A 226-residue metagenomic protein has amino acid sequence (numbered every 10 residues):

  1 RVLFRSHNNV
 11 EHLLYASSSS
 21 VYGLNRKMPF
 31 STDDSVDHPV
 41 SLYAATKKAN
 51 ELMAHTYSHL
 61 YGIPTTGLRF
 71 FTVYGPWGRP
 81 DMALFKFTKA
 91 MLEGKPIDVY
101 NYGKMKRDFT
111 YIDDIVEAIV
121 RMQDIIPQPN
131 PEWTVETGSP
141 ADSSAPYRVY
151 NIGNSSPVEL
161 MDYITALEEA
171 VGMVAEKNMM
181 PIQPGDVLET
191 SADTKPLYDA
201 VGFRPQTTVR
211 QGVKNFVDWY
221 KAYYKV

Functional and structural regions predicted by a protein language model:
R1, A54, K86-F87, I164: Aromatic/hydrophobic pocket-lining residues that form π-stacking "cages" and hydrophobic walls in ligand
R1-V73, M122-Q123, F203, T207 (+3 more regions): N-terminal Rossmann-like NAD(P)+-binding domain of SDR-like oxidoreductases, especially those catalyzing
S18-V21, T72-G78, K104, P157: Active-site proximal helix/loop that lines the substrate pocket of Rossmann-like NAD(P)-dependent oxidoreductase domains
R26-M28, G78-D81, I112, Y163-I164: Short aromatic-enriched loop/helix-cap "lid" or pocket-rim segments at secondary-structure transitions that line
V40-E51, G78-F85, D108-F109, P157: Short-chain dehydrogenase/reductase
M91-V226: C-terminal substrate-binding subdomain of Rossmann-fold SDR/epimerase-dehydratase oxidoreductases
